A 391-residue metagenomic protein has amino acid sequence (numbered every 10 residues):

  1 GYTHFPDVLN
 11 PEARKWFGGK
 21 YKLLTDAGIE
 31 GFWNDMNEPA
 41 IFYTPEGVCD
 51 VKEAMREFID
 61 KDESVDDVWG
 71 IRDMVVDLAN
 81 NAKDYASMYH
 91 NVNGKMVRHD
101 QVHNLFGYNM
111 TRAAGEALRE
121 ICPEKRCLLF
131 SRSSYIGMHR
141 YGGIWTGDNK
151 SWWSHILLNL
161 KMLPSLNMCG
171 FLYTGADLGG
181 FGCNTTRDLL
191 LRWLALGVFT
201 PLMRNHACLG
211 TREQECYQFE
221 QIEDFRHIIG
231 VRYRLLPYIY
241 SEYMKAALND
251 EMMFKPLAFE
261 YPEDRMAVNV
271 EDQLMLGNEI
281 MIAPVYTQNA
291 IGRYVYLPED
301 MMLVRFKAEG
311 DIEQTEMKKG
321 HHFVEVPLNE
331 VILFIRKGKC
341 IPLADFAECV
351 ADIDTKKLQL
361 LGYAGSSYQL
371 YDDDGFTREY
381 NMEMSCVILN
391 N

Functional and structural regions predicted by a protein language model:
G1-E330, F376: Catalytic-domain carbohydrate-binding cleft regions of carbohydrate-active enzymes
L118, E330-N391: Accessory, solvent-exposed terminal regions and/or long lumenal/extracellular loops of proteins
